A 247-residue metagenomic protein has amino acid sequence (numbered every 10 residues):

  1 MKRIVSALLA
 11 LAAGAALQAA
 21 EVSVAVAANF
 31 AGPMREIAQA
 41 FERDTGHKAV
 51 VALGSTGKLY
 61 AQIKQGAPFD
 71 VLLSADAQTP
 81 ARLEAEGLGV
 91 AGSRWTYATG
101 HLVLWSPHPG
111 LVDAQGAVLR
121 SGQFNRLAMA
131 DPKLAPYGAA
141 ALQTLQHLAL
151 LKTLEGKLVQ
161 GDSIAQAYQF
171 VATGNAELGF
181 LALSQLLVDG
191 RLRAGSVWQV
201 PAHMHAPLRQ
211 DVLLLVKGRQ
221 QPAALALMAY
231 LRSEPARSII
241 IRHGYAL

Functional and structural regions predicted by a protein language model:
M1-R3, V71: Intrinsic disorder/low-complexity segments
R3-A16: Bacterial N-terminal signal peptides
A20-L53, G57-A67, S74-A77, A81-V90 (+2 more regions): Exported/periplasmic ABC-transporter solute-binding proteins
